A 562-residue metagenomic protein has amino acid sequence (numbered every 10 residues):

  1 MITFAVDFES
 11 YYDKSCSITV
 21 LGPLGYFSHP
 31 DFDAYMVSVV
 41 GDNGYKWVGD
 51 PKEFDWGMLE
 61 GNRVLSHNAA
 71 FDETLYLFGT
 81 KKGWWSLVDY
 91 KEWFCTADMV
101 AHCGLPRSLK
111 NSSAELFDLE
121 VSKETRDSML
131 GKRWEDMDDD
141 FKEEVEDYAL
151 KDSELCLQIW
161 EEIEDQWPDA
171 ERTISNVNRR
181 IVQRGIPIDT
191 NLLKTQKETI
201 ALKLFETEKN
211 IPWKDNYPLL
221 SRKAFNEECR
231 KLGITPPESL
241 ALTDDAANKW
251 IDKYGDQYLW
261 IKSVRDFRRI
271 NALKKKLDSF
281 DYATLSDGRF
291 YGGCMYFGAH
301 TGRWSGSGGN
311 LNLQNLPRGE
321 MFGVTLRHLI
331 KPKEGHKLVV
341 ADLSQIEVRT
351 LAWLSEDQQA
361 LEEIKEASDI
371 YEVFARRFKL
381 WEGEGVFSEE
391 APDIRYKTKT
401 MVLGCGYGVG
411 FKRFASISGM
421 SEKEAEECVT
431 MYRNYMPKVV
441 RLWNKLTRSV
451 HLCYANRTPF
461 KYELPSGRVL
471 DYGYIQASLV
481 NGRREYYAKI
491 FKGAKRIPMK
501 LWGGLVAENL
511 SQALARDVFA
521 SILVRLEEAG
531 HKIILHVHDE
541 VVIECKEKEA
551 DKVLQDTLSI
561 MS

Functional and structural regions predicted by a protein language model:
M1-C16, L21-G22, H29-S38, A114-F117 (+6 more regions): Conserved "right-hand" nucleotidyltransferase catalytic core of DNA-directed polymerases
H29-P51, W56-E164, S175, E372-K379 (+1 more regions): Active-site-proximal helix-loop-helix substrate-binding element of RNase H-like nuclease domains
A70-W85, C103, E227-L232, S344-Q358 (+1 more regions): Short active-site loop/helix that positions an aromatic residue
T96, I174, L220-A224, Y396-T398 (+2 more regions): Short Gly/Ser/Thr- and Asp/Glu-enriched loop/turn motifs at secondary-structure junctions
I163-I174, V518-V541: Active-site palm subdomain of RNA-directed nucleic acid polymerases
I370-D393, S478-I534: Generic long, charged, amphipathic alpha-helical segments
V542-K546: Short hydrophobic/aromatic beta-strand micro-patches that form the beta-sheet surface supporting nucleotide- or nucleic
V553-M561: Short amphipathic alpha-helices in soluble, non-transmembrane regions that often serve as interface/regulatory elements
